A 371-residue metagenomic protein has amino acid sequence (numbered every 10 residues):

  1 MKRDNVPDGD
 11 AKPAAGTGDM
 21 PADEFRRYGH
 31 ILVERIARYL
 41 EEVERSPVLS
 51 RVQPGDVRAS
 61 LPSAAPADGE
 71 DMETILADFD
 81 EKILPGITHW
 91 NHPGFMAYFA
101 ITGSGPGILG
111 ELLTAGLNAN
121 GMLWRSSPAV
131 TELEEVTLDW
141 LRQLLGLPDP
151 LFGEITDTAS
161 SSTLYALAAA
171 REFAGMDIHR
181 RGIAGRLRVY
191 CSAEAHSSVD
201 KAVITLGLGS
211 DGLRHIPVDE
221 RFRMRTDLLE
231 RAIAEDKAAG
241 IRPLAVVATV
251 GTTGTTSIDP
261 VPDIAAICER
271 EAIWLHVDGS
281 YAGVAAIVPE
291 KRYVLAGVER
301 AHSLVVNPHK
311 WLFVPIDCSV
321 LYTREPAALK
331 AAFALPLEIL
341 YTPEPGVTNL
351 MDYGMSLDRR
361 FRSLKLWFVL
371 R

Functional and structural regions predicted by a protein language model:
R3-P150: N-terminal entrance/gating region of PLP-dependent enzymes' catalytic architecture
P13-A22, L117-R125, P148-I155, A184-L187 (+3 more regions): Glycine- and acidic
V48-G55, V284-A285, P336-I339: A glycine-rich phosphate-binding loop feature that marks nucleotide/adenosyl-phosphate handling sites
L109, L133, S162-T163, P260 (+2 more regions): Catalytic-loop motifs flanking and including active-site residues across diverse enzymes
N120-S127, T131, E135-V136, R142-L164 (+3 more regions): Peripheral, non-catalytic segments flanking oxidoreductase cores
T158, S162-A328: Conserved PLP-enzyme active-site core in the AAT-like
A296-R371: Active-site C-terminal subdomain of aminotransferase-like
